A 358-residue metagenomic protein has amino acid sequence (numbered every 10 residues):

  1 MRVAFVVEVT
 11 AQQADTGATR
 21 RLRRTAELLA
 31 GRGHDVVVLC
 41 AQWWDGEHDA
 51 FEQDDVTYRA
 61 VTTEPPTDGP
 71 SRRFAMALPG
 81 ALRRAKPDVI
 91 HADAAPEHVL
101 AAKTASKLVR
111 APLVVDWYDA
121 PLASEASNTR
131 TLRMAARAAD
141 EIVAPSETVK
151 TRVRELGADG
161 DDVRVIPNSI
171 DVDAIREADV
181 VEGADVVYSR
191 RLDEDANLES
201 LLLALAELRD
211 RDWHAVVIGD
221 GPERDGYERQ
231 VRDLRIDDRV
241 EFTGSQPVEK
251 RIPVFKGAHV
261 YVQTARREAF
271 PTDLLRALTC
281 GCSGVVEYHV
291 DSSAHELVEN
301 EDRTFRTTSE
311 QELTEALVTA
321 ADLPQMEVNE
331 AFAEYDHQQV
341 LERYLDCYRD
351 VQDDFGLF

Functional and structural regions predicted by a protein language model:
A4, D179-L205, V216, A333: Conserved donor-binding/catalytic core segment of Leloir-type glycosyltransferases
V7-Q13, R20-P70, R164, C347: N-terminal strand-loop element at the rim of the active site of nucleotide-sugar-dependent glycosyltransferases
A11-Q12, R110-N128, A138-E141: A short, histidine- and acid-enriched strand-loop-helix "catalytic/donor-clamping" loop that lines the nucleotide-sugar
G46, R73-L78, P87-V109: An aromatic- and histidine-rich active-site surface loop
T148, S169: Carbohydrate-associated surface elements
E228-Q246: Nucleotide-activated donor-binding/catalytic signature segment of Leloir-type glycosyltransferases, i.e., the conserved
R266: Aromatic "clamp/platform" in nucleotide-sugar-dependent glycosyltransferases that forms part of the donor/acceptor
E299-Q311, V318-L323: Conserved acidic donor-binding segment of nucleotide-sugar-dependent glycosyltransferases
